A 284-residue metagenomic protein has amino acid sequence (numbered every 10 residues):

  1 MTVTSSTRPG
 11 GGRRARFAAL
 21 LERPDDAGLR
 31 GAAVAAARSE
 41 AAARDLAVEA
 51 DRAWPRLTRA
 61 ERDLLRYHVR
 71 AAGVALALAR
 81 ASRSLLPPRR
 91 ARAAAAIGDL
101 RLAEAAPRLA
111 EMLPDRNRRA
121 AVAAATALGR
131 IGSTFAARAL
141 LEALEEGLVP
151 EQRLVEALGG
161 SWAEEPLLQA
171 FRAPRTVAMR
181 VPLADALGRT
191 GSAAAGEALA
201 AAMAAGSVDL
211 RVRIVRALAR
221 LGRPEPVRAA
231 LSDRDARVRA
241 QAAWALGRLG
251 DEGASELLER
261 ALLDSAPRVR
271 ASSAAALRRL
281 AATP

Functional and structural regions predicted by a protein language model:
M1-L76, R83-R89, A271-R278: N-terminal alpha-helical scaffold/docking segments in eukaryotic complex subunits
R44-V48, V69-S82, L102-P114, S133-E145 (+6 more regions): Amphipathic alpha-helical scaffolding segments comprising HEAT/armadillo-like alpha-solenoid repeats
D45-L46, L57, E61, P88-R90 (+6 more regions): Positions within the helices of HEAT/ARM-like alpha-solenoid repeats
R62, A94, A110, A125 (+10 more regions): Hydrophobic core positions within HEAT/HEAT-like alpha-solenoid repeats
L64-H68, A96, A127-R130, L154-A157 (+4 more regions): Core register positions within helices of long alpha-helical scaffolds
R116-V122, G129-L148, Q152-L158: Long, contiguous interaction/recruitment modules in multidomain scaffold/adaptor proteins
R213, A230-R237, Q241-W244, R248-D251 (+2 more regions): Extracytoplasmic/luminal low-complexity segments enriched in Pro/Gly and acidic/polar residues that act as flexible
L262-P284: Eukaryotic acidic, Ser/Thr-rich intrinsically disordered low-complexity regions
